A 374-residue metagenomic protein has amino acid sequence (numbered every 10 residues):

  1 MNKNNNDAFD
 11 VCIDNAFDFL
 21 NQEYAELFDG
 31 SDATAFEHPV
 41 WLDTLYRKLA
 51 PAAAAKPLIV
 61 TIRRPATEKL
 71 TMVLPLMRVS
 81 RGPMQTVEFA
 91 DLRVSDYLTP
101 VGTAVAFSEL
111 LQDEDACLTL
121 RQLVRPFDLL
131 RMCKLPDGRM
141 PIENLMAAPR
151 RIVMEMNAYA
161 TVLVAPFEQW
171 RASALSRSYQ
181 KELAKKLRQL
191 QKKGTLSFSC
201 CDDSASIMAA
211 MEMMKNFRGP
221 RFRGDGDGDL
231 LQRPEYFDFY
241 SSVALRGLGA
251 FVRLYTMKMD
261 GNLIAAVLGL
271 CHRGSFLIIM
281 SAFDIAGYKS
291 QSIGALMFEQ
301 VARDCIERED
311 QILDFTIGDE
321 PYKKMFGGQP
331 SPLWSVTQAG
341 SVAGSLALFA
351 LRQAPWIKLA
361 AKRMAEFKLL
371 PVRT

Functional and structural regions predicted by a protein language model:
N2-A8, D137, P141-W170, A174 (+2 more regions): Active-site/acyl-donor-binding loops of N-acyltransferases
F9-T86, L135-A158, P166, A172-K289: A conserved beta-strand-loop-helix scaffold within acyl/acetyltransferase catalytic domains
A54-P57, V124-F127, V252, E307-D310: Short, high-confidence coil segments that cap the C-terminus of an alpha-helix and link into the following beta-strand
T86-L92: Short, flexible, mixed-charge acidic loops at enzyme active sites
L92-Q122, P126: A gly/proline- and charged-residue-enriched helix-loop-helix capping module
V101-V105, W170, C201: Acyl-group handling in specialized metabolite and lipid biosynthesis
A106-F107, L230-L348: Aromatic (often tryptophan-rich) hydrophobic motifs at membrane interfaces
F127-L135: Divalent metal-dependent hydrolysis catalytic cores, especially in the metallo-beta-lactamase
